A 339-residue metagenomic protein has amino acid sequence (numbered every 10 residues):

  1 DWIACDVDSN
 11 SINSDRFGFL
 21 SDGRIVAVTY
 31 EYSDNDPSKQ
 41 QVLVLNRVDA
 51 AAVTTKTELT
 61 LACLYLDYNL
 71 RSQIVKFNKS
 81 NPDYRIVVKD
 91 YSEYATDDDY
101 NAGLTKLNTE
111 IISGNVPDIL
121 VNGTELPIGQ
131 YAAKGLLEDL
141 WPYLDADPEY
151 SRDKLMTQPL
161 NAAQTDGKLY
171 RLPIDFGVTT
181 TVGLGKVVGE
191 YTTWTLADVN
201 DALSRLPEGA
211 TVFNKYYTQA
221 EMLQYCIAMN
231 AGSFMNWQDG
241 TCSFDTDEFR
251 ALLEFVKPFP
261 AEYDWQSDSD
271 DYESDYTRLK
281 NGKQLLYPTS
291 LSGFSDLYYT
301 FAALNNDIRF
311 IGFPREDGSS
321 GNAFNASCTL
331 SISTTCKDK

Functional and structural regions predicted by a protein language model:
D1-P127: Conserved N-terminal structural module of periplasmic/extracytoplasmic solute-binding proteins
P82-R85, G114-D118, K168-L169, P207-V212 (+3 more regions): Loop/turn elements at helix/coil->beta-strand transitions in domains of secreted/extracellular proteins
D98-V116, L120, G129, D201-R205 (+1 more regions): Short helices/loops that flank or line small-molecule/ion binding pockets
E125-T180, T192-D198, D307-G312, S331: Hinge/lid segment of periplasmic solute-binding proteins
L126-Q130, L291-N306: A ligand-binding cleft/hinge motif common to bilobed small-molecule-binding domains
Y170, K186-W194, T335-K339: Short helix-loop capping/hinge motifs at secondary-structure junctions, enriched in acidic/polar residues
D239-E273, F313: Glycine-centered hinge/linker elements that transmit conformational signals in sensory and ligand-binding systems
F301-K339: Extracytoplasmic/periplasmic substrate-recognition and gating elements
